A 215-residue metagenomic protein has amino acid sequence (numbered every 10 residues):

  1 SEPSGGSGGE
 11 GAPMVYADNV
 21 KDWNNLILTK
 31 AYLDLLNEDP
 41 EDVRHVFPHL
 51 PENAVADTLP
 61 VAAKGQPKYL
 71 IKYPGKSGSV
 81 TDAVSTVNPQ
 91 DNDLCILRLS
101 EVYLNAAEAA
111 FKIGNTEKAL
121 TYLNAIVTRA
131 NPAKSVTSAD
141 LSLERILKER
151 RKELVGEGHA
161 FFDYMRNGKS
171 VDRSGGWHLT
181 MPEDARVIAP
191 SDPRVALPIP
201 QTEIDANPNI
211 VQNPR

Functional and structural regions predicted by a protein language model:
S1-A12, Y16, W23-L26, D34-R215: Acidic/polar-rich alpha-helix caps and helix-coil junctions
